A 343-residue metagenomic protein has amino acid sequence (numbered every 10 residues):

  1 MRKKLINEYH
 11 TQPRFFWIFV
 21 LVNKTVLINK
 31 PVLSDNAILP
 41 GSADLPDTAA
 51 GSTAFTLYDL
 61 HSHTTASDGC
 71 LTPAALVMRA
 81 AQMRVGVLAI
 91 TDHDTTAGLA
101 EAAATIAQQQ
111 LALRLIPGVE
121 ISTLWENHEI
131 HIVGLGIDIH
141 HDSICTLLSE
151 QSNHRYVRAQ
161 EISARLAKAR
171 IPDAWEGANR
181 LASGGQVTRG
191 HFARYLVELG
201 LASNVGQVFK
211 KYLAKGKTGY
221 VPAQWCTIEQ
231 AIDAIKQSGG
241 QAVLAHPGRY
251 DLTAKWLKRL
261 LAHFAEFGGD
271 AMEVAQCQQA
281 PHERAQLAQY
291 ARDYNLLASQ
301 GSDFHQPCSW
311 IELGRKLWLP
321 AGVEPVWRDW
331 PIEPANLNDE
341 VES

Functional and structural regions predicted by a protein language model:
L5, Y9, P13: Cationic, low-complexity basic patches in intrinsically disordered or flexible, solvent-exposed regions
F15-H128, L213-A214, T227-D233, S238-C308: An N-terminally biased module of ancient metal coordination in phosphate/nucleic-acid-related enzymes
F16, A174, Q224, L317 (+1 more regions): Residues in intrinsically disordered, low-complexity segments of regulatory proteins
N23, D35-A37, A43, T105-A262 (+1 more regions): Extended substrate/RNA-proximal surfaces in nucleic-acid metabolism proteins
L260-V274, L313-L337: Structural recognition of alpha->loop->beta junctions
